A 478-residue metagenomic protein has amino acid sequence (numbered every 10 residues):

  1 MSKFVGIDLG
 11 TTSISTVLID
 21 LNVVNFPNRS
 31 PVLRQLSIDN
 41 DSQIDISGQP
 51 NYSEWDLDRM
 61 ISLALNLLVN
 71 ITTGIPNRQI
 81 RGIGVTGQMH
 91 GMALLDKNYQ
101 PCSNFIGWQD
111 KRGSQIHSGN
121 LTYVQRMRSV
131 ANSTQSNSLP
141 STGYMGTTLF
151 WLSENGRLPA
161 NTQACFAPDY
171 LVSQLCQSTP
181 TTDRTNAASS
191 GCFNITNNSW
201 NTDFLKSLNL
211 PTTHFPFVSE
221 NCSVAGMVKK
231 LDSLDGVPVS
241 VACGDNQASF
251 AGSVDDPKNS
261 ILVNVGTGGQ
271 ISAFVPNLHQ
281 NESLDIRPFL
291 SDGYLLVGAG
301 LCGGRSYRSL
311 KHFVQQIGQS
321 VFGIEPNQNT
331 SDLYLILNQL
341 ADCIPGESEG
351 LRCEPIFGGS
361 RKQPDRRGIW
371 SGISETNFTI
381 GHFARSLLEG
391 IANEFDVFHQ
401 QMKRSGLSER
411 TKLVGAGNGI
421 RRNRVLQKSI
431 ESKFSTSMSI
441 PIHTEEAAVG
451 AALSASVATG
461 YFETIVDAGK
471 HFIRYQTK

Functional and structural regions predicted by a protein language model:
M1-S103, A160, K206, D232-V241 (+2 more regions): N-terminal glycine/serine-rich phosphate-binding loop of ATP-dependent small-molecule kinases, especially carbohydrate
I7-T12, V85-Q88, C243-D245, N264-G268 (+1 more regions): A short acidic Gly-Thr/Ser loop motif
S15-V17, C176-P180, N327-I369: Conserved ATP-utilizing enzyme core subdomain
S47-N51, S103-I106, P288-V297, K433-I440 (+1 more regions): Short beta-alpha connecting loops at secondary-structure transitions that line or flank enzyme active sites
N66-Q328: Glycine-rich phosphate-binding/catalytic subdomain of phosphoryl-transfer and nucleotide/sugar-phosphate-processing
D245-G252, G300-C302, S306-K311, R385 (+5 more regions): Glycine-rich phosphate-binding/hydrolytic loop that grips phosphoryl groups
Q316-Q328, T459-K478: Acidic, glycine/GT-rich loop-and beta-edge segments that sit at the periphery of enzyme/chaperone cores
C343-H443: Activation-segment/catalytic-loop signature of the eukaryotic protein kinase fold
